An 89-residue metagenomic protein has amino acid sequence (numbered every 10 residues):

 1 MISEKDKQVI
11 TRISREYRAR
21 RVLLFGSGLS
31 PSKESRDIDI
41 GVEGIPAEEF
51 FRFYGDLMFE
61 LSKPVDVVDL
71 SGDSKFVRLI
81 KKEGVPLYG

Functional and structural regions predicted by a protein language model:
M1-L23, L29-S35, G44-G89: Catalytic core of pol beta-like nucleotidyltransferases
